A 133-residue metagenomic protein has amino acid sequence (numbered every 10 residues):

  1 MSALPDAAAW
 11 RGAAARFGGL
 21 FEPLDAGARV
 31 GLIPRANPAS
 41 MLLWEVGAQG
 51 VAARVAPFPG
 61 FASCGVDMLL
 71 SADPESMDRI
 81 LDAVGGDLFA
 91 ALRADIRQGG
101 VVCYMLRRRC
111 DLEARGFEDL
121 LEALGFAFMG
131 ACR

Functional and structural regions predicted by a protein language model:
M1-R133: Feature captures hydrophobic
